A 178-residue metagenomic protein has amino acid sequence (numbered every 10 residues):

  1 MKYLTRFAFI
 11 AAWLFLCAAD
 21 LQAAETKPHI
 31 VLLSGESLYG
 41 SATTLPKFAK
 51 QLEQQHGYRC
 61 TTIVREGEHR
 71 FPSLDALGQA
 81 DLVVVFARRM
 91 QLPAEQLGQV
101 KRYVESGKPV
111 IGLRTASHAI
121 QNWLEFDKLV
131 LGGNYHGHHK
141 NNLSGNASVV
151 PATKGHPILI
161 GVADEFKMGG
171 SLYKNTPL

Functional and structural regions predicted by a protein language model:
M1-Y3: N-terminal secretory signal peptides that target proteins for export/translocation
R6-D20: Bacterial N-terminal signal peptides
D20-Q22, K27, G155: A generic alpha-helix preference that emphasizes hydrophobic side chains
L21, P72-D75, Y173-T176: Short, flexible, glycine/charge-rich loop motifs used to bind or transfer phosphoryl groups or to couple energy/partner
A24-A119: Helical hinge/lid and interdomain linker segments adjacent to catalytic or ligand-binding clefts that mediate domain
L45, L113-L178: An acidic, glycine-rich "communication" segment
